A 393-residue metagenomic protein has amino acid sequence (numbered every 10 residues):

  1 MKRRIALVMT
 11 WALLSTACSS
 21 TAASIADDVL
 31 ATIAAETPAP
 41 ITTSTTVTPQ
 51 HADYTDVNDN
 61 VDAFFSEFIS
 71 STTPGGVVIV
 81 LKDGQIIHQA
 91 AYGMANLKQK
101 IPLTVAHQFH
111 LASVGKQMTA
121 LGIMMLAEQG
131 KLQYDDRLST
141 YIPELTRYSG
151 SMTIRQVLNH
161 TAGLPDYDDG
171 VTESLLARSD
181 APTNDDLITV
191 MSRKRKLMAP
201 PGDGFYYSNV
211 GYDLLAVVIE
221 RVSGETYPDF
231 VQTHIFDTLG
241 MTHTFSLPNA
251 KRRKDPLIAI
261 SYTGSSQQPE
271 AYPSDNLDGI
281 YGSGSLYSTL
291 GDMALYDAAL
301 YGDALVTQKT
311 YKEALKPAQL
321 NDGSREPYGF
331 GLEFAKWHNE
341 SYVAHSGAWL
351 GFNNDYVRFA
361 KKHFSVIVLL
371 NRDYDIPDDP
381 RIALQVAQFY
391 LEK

Functional and structural regions predicted by a protein language model:
K2-V8: Sec-dependent signal peptide recognition, specifically the positively charged N-region followed immediately by
V8-T16: Bacterial N-terminal signal peptides
C18-A90, E220-E225, D229-T233, D237 (+1 more regions): Catalytic loop of the DD-peptidase/beta-lactamase superfamily, centered on the K-T-G motif and neighboring
V78-Q85, H110-Q133, R137, V157 (+4 more regions): Alpha-helical scaffold elements that line and support the substrate/ligand-binding pocket of soluble hydrolases
I87, L145-T153, A162-G170, T238-N249 (+1 more regions): Secretory-pathway/luminal and periplasmic proteins that interact with or process carbohydrate-rich
A91, D169-R253, S274, D278-A294: Catalytic-site signature segments of enzymes, centered on catalytic residues
M94-S208, E225, T263-S266, E270: Active-site-proximal loop and beta-strand segments within enzyme catalytic domains
K251-Q268: Mobile, glycine-enriched helix-loop/loop "lid" segments at the mouths of ligand-binding/catalytic clefts that gate
